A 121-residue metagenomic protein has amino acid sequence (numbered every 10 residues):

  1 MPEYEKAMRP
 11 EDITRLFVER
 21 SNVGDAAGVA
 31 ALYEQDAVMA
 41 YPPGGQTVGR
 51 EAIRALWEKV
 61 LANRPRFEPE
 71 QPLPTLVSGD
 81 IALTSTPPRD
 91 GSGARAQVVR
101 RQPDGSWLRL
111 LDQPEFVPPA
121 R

Functional and structural regions predicted by a protein language model:
M1-G28, V38-R121: A beta-strand edge to alpha-helix "cap/lid" segment located at domain peripheries
Q35: Short glycine-dipeptide loop
